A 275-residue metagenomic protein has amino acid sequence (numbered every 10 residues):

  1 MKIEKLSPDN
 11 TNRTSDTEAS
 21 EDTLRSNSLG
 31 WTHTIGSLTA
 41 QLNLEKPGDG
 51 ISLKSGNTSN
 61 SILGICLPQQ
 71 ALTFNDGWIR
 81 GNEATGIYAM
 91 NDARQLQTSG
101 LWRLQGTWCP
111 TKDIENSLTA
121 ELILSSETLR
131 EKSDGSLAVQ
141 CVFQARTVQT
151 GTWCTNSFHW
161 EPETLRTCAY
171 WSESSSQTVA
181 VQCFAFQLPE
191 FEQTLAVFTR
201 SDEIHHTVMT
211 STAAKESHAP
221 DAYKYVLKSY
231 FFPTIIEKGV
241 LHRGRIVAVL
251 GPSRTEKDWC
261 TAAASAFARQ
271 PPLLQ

Functional and structural regions predicted by a protein language model:
M1-N10: Intrinsically disordered, low-structural-confidence terminal and linker regions
N12-E21: Preference for solvent-exposed, low-hydrophobicity sequence contexts
R25, L29, G36-L38, P47 (+1 more regions): Extended, loop-rich substrate-binding clefts of extracytoplasmic carbohydrate-active enzymes
L104-G106, L118-L122, L227, G244: Hydrophobic residues positioned within well-ordered beta-strands of beta-sheet architectures
W108, L124-R130, C141-T147, P233-I235 (+1 more regions): Beta-strand elements of well-folded, non-transmembrane domains
D113-T167: Acidic (Asp/Glu-rich), glycine- and aromatic
N156-E190: Low-complexity, serine/threonine/proline-enriched polar segments
A180-Q275: Beta-strand-rich recognition/accessory modules
